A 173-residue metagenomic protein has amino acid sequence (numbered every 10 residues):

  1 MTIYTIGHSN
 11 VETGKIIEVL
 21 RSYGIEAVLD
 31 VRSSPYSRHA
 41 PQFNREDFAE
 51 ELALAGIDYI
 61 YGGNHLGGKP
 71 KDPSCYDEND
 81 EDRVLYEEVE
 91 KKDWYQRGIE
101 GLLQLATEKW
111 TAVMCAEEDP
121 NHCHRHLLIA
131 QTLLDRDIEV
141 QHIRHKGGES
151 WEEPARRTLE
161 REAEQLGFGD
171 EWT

Functional and structural regions predicted by a protein language model:
M1-T173: Residues lining hydrophobic/aromatic ligand-binding pockets adjacent to catalytic sites
